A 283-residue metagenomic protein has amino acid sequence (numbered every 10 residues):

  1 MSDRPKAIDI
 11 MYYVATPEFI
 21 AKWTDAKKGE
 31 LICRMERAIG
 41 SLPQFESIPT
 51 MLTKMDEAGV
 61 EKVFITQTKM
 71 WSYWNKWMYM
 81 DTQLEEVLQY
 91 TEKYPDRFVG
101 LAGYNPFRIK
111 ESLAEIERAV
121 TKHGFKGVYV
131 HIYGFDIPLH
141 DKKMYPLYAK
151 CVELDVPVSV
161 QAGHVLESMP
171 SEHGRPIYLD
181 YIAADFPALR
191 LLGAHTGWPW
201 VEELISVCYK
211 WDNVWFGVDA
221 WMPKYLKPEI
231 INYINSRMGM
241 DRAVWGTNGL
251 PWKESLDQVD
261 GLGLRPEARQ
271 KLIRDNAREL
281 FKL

Functional and structural regions predicted by a protein language model:
S2-K62, R118, M238-V244, W252-L283: Mid-to-C-terminal alpha-helical segments outside catalytic/metal-binding sites
M11, M55, V87, A119 (+7 more regions): Conserved, mostly hydrophobic/aromatic
Y13-A15, T68, Y133, T196-G197 (+2 more regions): Flexible loop residues that form catalytic and substrate-binding hotspots at small-molecule/glycan-binding clefts
E18-W23, N75-M78, L113, P170-E172 (+3 more regions): Short aromatic-enriched loop/helix-cap "lid" or pocket-rim segments at secondary-structure transitions that line
L42-E46, M78-D81, K110, P138 (+4 more regions): Conserved phosphate-coordination/catalytic loops
E46-K54, T82-L88, A114, P176-L179 (+2 more regions): Alpha-helical scaffolding within the catalytic cores of extracellular/periplasmic polymer-degrading hydrolases
E61-K62, Q67-V160, H164-L166, P170-H173: Active-site gating/metal-coordination segments in enzymes
K122-G127, D136-V244: Catalytic pocket-lining loop regions of alpha/beta-barrel enzymes, especially the amidohydrolase/enolase/GH5 lineages
